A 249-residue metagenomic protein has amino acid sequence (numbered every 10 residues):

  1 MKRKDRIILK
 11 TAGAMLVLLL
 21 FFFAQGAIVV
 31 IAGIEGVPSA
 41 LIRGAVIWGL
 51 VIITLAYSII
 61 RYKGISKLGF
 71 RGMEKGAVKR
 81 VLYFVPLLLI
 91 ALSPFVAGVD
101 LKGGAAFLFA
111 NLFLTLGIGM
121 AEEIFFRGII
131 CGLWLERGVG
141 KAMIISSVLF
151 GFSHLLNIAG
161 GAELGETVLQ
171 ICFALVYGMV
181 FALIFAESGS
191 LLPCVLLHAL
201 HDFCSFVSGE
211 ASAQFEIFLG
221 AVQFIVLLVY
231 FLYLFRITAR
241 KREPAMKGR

Functional and structural regions predicted by a protein language model:
M1-I65, M179, F203-R249: N-terminal, membrane-interfacial amphipathic/helix-forming hydrophobic leader that caps and precedes the first
I8-L16, V78-V85, L108-L112, G140-I145 (+3 more regions): Hydrophobic alpha-helical transmembrane segments
L18-G26, L88-A97, T115, S147-N157 (+1 more regions): Aromatic-anchored segments of alpha-helical transmembrane domains
V30-G44, I59-I124, C131, L135-E136 (+1 more regions): Juxtamembrane helix-loop-helix connectors linking adjacent transmembrane helices in multi-pass membrane enzymes
A45-I53, A105-F113, A121, V168-V176 (+2 more regions): Membrane-embedded alpha-helical segments of multi-pass membrane proteins, especially the transmembrane helices
I53-Y57, G117, I129-I130, V176-G189: Generic transmembrane alpha-helix motif of multi-pass integral membrane proteins
A121-S147, A186-S190: Membrane-interface helix/loop boundary segments of multi-pass membrane proteins
T167-Q223: Functionally important transmembrane alpha-helices
